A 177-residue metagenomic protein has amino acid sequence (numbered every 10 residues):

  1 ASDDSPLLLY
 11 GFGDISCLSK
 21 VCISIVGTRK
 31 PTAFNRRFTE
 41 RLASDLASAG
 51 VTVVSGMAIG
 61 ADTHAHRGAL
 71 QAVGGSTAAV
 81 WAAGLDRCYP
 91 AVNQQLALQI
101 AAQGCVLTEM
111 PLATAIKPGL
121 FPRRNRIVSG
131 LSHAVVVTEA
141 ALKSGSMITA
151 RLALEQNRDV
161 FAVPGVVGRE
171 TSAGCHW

Functional and structural regions predicted by a protein language model:
A1-W177: Glycine-biased, small-residue-rich flexible motifs in mid-sequence functional cores and linkers
